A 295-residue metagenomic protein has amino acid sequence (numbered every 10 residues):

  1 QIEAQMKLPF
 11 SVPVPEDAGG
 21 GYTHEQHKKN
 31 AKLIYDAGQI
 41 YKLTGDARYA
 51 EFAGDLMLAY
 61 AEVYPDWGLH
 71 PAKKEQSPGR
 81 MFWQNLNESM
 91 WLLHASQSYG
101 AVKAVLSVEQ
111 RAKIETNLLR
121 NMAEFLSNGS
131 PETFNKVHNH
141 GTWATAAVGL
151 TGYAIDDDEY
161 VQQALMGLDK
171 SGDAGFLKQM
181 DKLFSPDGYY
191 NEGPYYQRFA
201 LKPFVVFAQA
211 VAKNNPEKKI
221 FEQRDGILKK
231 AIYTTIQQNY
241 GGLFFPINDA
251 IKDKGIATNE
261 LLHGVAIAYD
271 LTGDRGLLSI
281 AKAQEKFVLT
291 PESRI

Functional and structural regions predicted by a protein language model:
Q1-G20: Low-complexity, Ser/Thr/Pro/Gly-enriched N-terminal "stalk/linker" regions
I2-Q5, Y60, T235: A generic structural signal for nonpolar/aromatic side chains embedded in well-ordered alpha-helices
A4-K7, V108-A112, T116, G273-R275 (+1 more regions): Polar/charged alpha-helical tracts
M6, F10-V12, G68, L243 (+1 more regions): Compositionally biased, intrinsically disordered/low-complexity regions enriched for serine, proline and threonine
E16-A18, W143-G149, S185, Y190 (+4 more regions): Generic detector of intrinsically disordered, low-complexity, polar/charged segments
G21-I232: Aromatic-lined, polymer-binding surfaces characteristic of secreted/periplasmic polysaccharide-degrading enzymes
I155, F199-I295: Carbohydrate-active enzyme catalytic cores, enriched for enzymes that act on polyanionic acidic polysaccharides
